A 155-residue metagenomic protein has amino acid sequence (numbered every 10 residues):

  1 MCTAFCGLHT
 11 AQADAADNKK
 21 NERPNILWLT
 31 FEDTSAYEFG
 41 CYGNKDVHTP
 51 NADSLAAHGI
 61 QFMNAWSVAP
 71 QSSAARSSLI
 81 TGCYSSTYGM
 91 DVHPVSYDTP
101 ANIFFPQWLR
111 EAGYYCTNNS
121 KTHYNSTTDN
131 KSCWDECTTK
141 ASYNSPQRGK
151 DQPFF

Functional and structural regions predicted by a protein language model:
T3-F155: Formylglycine-dependent sulfatase
